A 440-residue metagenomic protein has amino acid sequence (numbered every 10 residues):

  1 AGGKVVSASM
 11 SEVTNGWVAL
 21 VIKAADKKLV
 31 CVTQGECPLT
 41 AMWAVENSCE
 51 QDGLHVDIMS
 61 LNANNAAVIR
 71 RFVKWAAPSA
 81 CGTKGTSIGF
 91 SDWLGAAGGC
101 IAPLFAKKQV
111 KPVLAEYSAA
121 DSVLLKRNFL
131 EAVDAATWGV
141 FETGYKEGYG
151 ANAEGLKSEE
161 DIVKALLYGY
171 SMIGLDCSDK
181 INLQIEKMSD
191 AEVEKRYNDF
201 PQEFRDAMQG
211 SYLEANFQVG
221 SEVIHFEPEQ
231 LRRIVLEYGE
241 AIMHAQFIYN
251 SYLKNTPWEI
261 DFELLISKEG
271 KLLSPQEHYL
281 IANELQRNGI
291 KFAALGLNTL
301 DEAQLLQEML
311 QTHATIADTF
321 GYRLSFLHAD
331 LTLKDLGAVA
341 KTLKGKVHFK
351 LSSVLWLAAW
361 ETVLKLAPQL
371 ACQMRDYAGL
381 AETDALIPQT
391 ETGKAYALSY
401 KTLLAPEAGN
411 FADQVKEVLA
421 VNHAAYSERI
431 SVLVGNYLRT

Functional and structural regions predicted by a protein language model:
A1-A135, G139-T143, E159-I181, E186-S189 (+4 more regions): Active-site capping/gating regions of soluble enzymes
G150: N-terminal glycine/serine-rich phosphate-binding loop of ATP-dependent small-molecule kinases, especially carbohydrate
E154, L264, L327: Conserved, mostly hydrophobic/aromatic
D176-N182, K187-F247: Active-site cores of enzymes that catalyze phosphoryl transfer or operate on phosphate-rich substrates
W258-F262: Short, conserved phosphate-binding/catalytic loop or strand-edge motifs used in phosphoryl-/nucleotidyl-transfer
L265-E269: Short loop/turn motifs enriched for small/polar and acidic residues
